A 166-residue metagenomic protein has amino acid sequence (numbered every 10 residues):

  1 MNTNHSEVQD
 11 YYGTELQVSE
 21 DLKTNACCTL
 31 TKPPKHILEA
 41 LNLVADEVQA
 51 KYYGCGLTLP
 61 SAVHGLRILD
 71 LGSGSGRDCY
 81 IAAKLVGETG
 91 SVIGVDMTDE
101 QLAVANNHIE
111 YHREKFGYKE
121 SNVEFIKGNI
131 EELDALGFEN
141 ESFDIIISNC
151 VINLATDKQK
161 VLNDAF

Functional and structural regions predicted by a protein language model:
M1-T31: N-terminal auxiliary segments of SAM/dcSAM-dependent transferases
T29-R67, I81, L85: Conserved alpha-helix/loop element of class I SAM-dependent methyltransferases that forms part of the SAM/SAH-binding
V63, R67-L71, C79-L133: Class I SAM-dependent methyltransferase SAM/SAH-binding core
S75: Conserved SAM/SAH-binding loop
E132-I145: A short acidic, Gly/Pro-enriched loop at the edge of an enzyme's catalytic core that lines a small-molecule cofactor
D144-D157: A short SAM/SAH-binding and catalytic strip from SAM-dependent methyltransferases
Q159-F166: A short glycine-rich, Lys/Arg-flanked "PGG" loop and its adjoining helix->strand segment in the class I
